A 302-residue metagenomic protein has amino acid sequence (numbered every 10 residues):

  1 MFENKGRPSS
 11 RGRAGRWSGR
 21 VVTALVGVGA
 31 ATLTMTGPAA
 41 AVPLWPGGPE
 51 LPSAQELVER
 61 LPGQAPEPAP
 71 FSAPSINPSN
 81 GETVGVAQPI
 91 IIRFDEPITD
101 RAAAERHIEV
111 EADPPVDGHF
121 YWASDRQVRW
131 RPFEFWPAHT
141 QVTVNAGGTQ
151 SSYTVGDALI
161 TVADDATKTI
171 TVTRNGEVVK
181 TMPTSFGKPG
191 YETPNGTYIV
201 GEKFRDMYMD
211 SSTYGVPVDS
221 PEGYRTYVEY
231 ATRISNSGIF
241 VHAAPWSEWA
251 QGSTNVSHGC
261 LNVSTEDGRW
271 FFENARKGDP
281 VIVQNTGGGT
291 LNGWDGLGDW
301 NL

Functional and structural regions predicted by a protein language model:
F2-G6, R16-L159: Acidic, low-complexity Ser/Thr/Gly/Pro-rich repeat segments typical of extracellular/periplasmic and surface-exposed
A65, T154-E177, E192-N195: Low-complexity, Pro/Ser/Thr- and charge-rich linker/hinge segments at domain boundaries
I91, E105, T197, G201 (+1 more regions): Extracytoplasmic/secreted envelope proteins and their assembly/folding machinery, especially bacterial periplasmic
D95-P97, D113, A123-D125, F133-F135 (+9 more regions): Solvent-exposed coil/turn segments that connect beta secondary-structure elements in extracytoplasmic/periplasmic
R101-A103, I170-V172, M207-S211, V241-H242: Short, solvent-exposed loop/turn elements at domain surfaces
D157-L159, K188-N195, S211-L302: Exported/periplasmic cell-wall-interacting domains
T181-P183, T197: Residue-level detector of high-confidence beta-strand sites
